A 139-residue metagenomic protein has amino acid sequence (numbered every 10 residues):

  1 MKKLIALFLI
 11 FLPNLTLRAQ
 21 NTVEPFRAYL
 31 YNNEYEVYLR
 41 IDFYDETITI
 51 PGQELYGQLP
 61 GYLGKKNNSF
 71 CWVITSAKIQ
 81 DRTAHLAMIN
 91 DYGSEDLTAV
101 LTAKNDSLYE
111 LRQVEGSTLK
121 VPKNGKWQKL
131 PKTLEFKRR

Functional and structural regions predicted by a protein language model:
M1-V23: Bacterial Sec-dependent N-terminal signal peptides
Q20-D42, P131-R138: Tryptophan-anchored aromatic micro-motifs
T22-E24, N33, S69-C71, G93-E95 (+1 more regions): Residues that act as N-cap/strand-start positions at coil-to-secondary-structure junctions
Y35, E46, R82, D106-S107: Beta-strand-connecting loop/turn residues
E36-S76, V114-G116: N-terminal glycine/threonine-rich, aromatic-flanked beta-hairpin/loop signature
Q58-N105: Contiguous, well-ordered beta-strand patches that form the walls/edges of small beta-barrel/beta-sandwich domains
S94-P122: Beta-strand-rich cores of mature extracytoplasmic or soluble domains
Q113-R139: C-terminal partner/receptor-binding element of secreted or periplasmic proteins
